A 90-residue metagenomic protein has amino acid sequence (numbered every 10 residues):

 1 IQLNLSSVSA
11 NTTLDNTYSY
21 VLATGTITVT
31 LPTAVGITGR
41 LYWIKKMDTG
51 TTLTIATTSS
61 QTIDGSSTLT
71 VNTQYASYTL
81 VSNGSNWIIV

Functional and structural regions predicted by a protein language model:
I1-A56, V81-V90: Exposed extracellular interaction/assembly regions and N-terminal maturation sites
Y42-I44, D64-S67: Short, surface-exposed linear patches
T57-G65: Short edge-strand/loop segments of extracellular domains
T70-Q74: Short proline/glycine- and polar residue-rich coil/turn motifs
